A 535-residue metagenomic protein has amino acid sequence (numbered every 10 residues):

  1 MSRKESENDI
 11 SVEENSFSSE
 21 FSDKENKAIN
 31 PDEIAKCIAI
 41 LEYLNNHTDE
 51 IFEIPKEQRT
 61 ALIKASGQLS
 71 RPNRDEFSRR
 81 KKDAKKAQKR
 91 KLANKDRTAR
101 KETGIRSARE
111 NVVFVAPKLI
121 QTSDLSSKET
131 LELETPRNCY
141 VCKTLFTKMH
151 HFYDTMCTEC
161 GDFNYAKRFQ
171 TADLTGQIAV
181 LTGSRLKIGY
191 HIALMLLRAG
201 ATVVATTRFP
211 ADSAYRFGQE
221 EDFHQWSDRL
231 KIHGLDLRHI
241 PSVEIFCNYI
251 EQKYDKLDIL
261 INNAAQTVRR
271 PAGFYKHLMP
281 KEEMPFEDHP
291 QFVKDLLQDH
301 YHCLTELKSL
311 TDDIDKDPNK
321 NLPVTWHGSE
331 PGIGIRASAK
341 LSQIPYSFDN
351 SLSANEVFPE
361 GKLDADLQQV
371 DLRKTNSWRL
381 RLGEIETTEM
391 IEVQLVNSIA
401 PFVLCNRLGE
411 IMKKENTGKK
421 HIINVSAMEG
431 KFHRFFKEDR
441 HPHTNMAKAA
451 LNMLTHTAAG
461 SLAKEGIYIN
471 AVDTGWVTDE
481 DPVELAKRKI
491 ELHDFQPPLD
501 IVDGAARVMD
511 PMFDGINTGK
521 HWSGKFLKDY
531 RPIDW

Functional and structural regions predicted by a protein language model:
Y165-P210: Canonical Rossmann dinucleotide-binding motif of NAD(H)/NADP(H)-dependent dehydrogenases/reductases, specifically
A199-F217, K231, I259, R269-Q298: Conserved glycine-rich Rossmann-like NAD(P)H-binding loop of the short-chain dehydrogenase/reductase
S227-L230, Y249-N262, F274: A glycine-rich helix->loop->beta "capping" turn within Rossmann-like NAD(P)(H)-dependent oxidoreductase domains
R229, K256-I259, L462-T474, T518-F526: Conserved Rossmann-fold SDR core element
L304-V357, R488-W535: C-terminal helical subdomain
C405, A447: Active-site helix of classical SDR
G409, A450, T455-A463, Y468: Catalytic Tyr-X3-Lys helix of short-chain dehydrogenase/reductase
